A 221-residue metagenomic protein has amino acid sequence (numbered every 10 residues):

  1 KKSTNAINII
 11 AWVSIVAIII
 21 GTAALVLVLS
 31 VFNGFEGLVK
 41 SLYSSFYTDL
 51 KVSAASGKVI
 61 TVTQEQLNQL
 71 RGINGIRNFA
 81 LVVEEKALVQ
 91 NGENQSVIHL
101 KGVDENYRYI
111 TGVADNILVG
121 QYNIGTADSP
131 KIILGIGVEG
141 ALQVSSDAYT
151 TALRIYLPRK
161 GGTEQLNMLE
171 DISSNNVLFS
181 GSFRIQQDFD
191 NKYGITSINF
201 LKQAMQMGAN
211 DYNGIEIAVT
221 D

Functional and structural regions predicted by a protein language model:
K1-A23: N-terminal Sec/SRP start-transfer signal
G21-F32: Alpha-helical transmembrane segments
S30-H99, E105-D128: Hydrophobic, regular-secondary-structure patches
S45-Y47, E93-I98, A127-K131, A148-A152 (+3 more regions): Extracytoplasmic
K58-V62, Q90-G92, R108-V113, S145 (+3 more regions): Solvent-exposed, non-transmembrane alpha-helical starts
G112, L134-Y149: Short, solvent-exposed hinge/capping segments at secondary-structure junctions
S146-R159, T163: Short coil-to-beta transition motif at edge beta-strands of beta-rich domains
P158-D221: Mechanotransmission and gating elements of multispan inner-membrane complexes involved in transport and envelope
